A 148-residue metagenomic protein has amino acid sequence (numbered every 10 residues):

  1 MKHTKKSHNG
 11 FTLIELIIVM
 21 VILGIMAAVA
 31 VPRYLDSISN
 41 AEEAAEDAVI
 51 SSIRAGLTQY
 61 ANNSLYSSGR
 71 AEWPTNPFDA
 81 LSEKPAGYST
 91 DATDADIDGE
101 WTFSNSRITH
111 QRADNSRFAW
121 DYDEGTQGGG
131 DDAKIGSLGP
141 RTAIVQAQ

Functional and structural regions predicted by a protein language model:
M1-F11: N-terminal leader/signal peptides at the extreme start of proteins
H8, I22-I25, R54: Short glycine/serine/threonine-biased micro-segments
I17-R33: Alpha-helical hydrophobic helix detector
S39-S67: Membrane-proximal N-terminal amphipathic helix
N62-F118: Extracellular/periplasmic head regions of type IV pilus-like filament subunits
T109-Q148: Short, surface-exposed interaction loops/tails
